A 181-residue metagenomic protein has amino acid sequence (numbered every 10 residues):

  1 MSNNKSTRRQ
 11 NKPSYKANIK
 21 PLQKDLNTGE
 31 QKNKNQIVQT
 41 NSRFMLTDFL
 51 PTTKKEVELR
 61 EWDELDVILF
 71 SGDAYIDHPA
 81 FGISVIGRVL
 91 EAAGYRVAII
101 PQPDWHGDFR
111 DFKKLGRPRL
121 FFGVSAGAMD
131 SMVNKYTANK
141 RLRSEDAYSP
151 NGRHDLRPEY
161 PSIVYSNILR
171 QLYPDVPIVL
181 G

Functional and structural regions predicted by a protein language model:
S2-G181: A short, structured N-terminal alpha-helical element that caps or precedes a catalytic domain
